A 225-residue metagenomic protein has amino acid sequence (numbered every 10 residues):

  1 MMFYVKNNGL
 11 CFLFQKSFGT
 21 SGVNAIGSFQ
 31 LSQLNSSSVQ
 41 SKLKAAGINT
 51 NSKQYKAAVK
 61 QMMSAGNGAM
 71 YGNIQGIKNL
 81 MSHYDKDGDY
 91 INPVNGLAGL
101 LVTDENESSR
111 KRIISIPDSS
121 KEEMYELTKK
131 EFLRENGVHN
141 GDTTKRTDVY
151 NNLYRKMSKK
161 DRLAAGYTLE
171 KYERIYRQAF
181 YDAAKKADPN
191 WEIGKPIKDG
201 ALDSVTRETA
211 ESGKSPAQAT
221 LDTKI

Functional and structural regions predicted by a protein language model:
M1-I225: Type III/flagellar secretion export determinants
